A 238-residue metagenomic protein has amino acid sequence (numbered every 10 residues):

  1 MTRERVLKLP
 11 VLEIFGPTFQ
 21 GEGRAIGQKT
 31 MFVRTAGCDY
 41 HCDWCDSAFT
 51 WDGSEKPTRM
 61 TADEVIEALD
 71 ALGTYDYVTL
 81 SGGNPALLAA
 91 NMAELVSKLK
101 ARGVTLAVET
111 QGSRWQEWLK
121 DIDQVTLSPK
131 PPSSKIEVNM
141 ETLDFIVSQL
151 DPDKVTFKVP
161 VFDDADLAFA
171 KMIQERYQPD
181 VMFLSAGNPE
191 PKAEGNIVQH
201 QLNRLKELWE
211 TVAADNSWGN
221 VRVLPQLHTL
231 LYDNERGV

Functional and structural regions predicted by a protein language model:
M1-A36, Y40-W44, A48, D215-S217 (+2 more regions): Flexible, acidic/Gly-rich N-terminal and inter-domain linker regions that tether and position cofactor-handling modules
R5, L12-E13, F19, K29-T30 (+1 more regions): Conserved Radical SAM active-site core
G23, C45, S54-P57, E137 (+2 more regions): Short linear functional motifs in flexible/disordered or boundary regions
F32-R34, D46, T79, T126 (+2 more regions): Conserved beta-strand segments that form the floor/walls of ligand-binding pockets within enzyme and binding domains
G37-C38, E67-L69, E141: Short hydrophobic/aromatic-rich motifs at helix boundaries and adjacent loops
L87-V238: Conserved AdoMet/S-adenosylmethionine-binding subsite of the radical SAM
